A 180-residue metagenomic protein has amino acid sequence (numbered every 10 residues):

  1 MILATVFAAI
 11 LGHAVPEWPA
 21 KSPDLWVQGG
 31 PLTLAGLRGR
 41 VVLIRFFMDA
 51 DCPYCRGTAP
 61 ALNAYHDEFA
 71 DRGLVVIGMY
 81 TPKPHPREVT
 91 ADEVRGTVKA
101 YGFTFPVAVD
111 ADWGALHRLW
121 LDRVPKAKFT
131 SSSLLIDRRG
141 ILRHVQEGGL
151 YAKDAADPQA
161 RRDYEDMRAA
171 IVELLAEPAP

Functional and structural regions predicted by a protein language model:
V6-A35: N-terminal "domain-start" segment that seeds a small globular fold
W18, L37, T97, T104-F105: Conserved hydrophobic/aromatic "anchor" residues that stabilize well-ordered secondary structure elements
L32-R56, L62, V76: Short active-site neighborhood of thiol/selenol oxidoreductases, capturing the structured segment around
V42-F46, V75-M79, P106-V109, L135: Structural recognition of the beta-strand scaffold that forms the well-ordered cores of secreted hydrolase catalytic
D49-D51, T81-P84, T104, K153-P158: Second-shell loop/turn segments in exported
R56-G102, D112-R118: Structural microenvironment flanking redox-active thiols in thiol-disulfide oxidoreductases
G102-P106, L121-L134: Structural micro-motif
F129-P180: Thiol-/selenol-based redox modules, centered on thioredoxin-like and closely related oxidoreductase domains
